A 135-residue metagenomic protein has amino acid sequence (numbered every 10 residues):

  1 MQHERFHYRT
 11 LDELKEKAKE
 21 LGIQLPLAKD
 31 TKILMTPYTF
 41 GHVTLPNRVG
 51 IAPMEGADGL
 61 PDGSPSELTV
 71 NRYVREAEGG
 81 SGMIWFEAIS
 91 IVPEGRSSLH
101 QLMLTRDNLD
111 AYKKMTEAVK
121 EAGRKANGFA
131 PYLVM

Functional and structural regions predicted by a protein language model:
M1-M135: Flavin-dependent oxidoreductase catalytic cores
